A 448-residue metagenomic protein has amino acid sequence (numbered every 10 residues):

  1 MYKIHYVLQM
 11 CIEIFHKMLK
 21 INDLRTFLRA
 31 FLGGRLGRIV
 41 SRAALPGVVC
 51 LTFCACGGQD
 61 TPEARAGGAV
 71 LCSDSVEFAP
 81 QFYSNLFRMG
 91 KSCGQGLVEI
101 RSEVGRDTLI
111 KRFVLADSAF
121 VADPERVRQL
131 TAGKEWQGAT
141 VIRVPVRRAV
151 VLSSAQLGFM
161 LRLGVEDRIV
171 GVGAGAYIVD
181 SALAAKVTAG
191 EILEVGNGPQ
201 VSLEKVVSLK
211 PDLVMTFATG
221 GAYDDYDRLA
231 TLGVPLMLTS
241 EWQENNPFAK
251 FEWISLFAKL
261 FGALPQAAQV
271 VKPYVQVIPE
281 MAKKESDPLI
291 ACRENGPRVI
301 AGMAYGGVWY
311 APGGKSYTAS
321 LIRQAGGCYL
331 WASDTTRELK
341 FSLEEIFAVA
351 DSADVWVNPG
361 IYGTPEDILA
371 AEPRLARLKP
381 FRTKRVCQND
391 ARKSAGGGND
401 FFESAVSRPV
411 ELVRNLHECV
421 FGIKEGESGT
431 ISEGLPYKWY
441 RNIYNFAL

Functional and structural regions predicted by a protein language model:
M1-A43, C50, A55: Short basic-hydrophobic amphipathic alpha-helical segments used for membrane targeting/insertion and secretion signals
C56-L448: N-terminal ligand-binding lobe of clamshell/alpha-beta domains
